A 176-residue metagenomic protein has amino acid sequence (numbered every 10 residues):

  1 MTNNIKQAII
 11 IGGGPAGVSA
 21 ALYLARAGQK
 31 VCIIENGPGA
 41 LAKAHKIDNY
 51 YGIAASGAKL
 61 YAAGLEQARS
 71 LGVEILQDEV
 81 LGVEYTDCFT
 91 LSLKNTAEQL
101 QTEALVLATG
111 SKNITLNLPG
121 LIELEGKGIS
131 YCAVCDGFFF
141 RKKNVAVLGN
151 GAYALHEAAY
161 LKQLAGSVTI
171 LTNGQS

Functional and structural regions predicted by a protein language model:
M1-I9, I75-K143: FAD-binding core/adjacent interface of flavoenzyme oxidoreductases
T2-I5, I10-I33, E125, C132-Q175: Rossmann-like dinucleotide/flavin-binding elements
Q7, P38, D48-I53, L148: Short, hinge-like loop/turn segments at secondary-structure boundaries
K30-A42: N-terminal glycine-rich anion-binding loops that anchor highly charged ligand groups
G37-P38, K112, A152: Short glycine-enriched loops at secondary-structure junctions
A42, T115-L116, L155-H156: Glycine/Thr-rich phosphate-binding loops of Rossmann-like dinucleotide-binding domains
A42-Q99, Q175-S176: N-terminal Rossmann-like dinucleotide/flavin-binding domain of flavoprotein oxidoreductases that bind FAD/FMN
